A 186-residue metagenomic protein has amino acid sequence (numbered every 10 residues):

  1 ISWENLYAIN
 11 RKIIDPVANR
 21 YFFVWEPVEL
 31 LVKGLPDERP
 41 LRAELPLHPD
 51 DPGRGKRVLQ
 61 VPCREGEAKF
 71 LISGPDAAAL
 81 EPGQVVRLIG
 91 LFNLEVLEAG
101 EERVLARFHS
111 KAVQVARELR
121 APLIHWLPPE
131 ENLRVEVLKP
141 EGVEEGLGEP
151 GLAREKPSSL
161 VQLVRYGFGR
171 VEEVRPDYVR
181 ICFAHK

Functional and structural regions predicted by a protein language model:
I1-K186: Polyanion-binding catalytic cores of nucleic-acid enzymes and NTP/SAM-utilizing transferases
